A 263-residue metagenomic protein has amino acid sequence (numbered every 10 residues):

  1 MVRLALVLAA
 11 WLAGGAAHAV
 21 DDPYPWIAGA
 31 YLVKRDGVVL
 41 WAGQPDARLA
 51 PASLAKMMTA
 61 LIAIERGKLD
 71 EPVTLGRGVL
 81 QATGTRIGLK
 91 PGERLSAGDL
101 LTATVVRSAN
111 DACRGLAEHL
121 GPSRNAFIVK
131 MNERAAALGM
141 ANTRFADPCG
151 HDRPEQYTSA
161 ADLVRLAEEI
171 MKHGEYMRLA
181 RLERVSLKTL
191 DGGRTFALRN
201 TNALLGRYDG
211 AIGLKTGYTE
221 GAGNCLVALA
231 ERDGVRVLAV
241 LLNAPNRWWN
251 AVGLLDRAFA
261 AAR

Functional and structural regions predicted by a protein language model:
M1-V7: Sec-dependent signal peptide recognition, specifically the positively charged N-region followed immediately by
L4, L12-L54, E65, L69-E71 (+1 more regions): Beta-lactamase-like hydrolase cores
V20-A30, D36, A97-G98, S123-R263: Penicillin-recognizing serine hydrolase domain
G29-K34, V39-A42, A52, M58 (+10 more regions): Soluble periplasmic/extracytoplasmic beta-strand elements of cell-envelope proteins
E65-G78, E175-L182: Short, well-structured active-site flanking segments
T74-R86, R153, R184-K188: Acidic helix-start/capping segments at beta-turn-to-alpha-helix junctions
G76-P91, M131-R144: Active-site helix/loop module of the DD-peptidase/beta-lactamase fold, centered on the serine-lysine SxxK catalytic
T83-R114, L120, T195-G213: Conserved catalytic neighborhood of penicillin-recognizing serine enzymes
